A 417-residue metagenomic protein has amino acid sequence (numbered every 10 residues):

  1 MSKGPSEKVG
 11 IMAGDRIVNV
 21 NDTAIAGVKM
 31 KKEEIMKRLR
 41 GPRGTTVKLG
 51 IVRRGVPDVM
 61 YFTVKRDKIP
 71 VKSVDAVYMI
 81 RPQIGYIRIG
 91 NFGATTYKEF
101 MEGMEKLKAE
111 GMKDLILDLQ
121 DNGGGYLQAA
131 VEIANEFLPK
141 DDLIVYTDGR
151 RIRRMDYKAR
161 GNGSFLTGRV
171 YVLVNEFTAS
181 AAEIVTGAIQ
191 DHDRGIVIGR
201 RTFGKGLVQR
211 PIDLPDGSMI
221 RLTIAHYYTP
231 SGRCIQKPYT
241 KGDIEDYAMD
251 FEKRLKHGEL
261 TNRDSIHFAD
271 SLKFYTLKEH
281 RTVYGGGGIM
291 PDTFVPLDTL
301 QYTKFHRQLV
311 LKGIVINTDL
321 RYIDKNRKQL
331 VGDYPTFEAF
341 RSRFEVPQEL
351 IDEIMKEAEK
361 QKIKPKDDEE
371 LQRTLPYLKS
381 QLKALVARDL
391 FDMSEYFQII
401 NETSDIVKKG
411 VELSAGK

Functional and structural regions predicted by a protein language model:
M1-M12, V18-A24, V28-I220, H226: Cleft-lining beta-strand/loop regions that shape enzyme active-site pockets
I17-V18, V47, I235, V283: Generic structural signal for buried aliphatic residues
V145-Y146, I196-R200, P230, C234-K237 (+2 more regions): Acidic/polar loop patches that form or flank catalytic/metal-binding clefts of enzymes that bind anionic ligands
R210, L222-T240: Extended catalytic-interface subdomain
S218, I224-A225, T229, E245 (+1 more regions): Active-site rim segments in enzyme catalytic domains, especially the processed small/beta chain of N-terminal
C234-I235, Y239-K417: Conserved functional hotspot residues or short segments at active or partner-binding sites across diverse domains
